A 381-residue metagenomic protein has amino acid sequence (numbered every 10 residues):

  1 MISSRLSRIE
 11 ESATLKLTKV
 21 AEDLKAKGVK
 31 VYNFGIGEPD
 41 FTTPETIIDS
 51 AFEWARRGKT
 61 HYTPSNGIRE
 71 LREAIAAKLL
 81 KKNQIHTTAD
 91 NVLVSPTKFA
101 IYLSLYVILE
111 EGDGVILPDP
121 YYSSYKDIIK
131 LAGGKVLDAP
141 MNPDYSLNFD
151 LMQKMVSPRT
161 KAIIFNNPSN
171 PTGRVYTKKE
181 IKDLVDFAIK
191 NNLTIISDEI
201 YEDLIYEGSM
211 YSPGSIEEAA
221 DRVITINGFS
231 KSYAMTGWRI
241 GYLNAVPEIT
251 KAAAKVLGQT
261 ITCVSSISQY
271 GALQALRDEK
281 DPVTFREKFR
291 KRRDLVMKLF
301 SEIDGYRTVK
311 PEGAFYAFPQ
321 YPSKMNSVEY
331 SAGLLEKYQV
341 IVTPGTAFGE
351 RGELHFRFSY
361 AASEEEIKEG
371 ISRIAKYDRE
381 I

Functional and structural regions predicted by a protein language model:
I2-P96, L103, A275-L276, E380-I381: N-terminal small-domain helix-loop-helix segment of the aminotransferase-like
L24-K27, A132, K190-N191, I303 (+2 more regions): Helix C-cap/helix->beta junction micro-motif
A89-D90, V94, Y106-F165, K178: PLP-dependent aminotransferase-like
P143-E207: Active-site phosphate-binding strand-loop segment of PLP-dependent enzymes
S209, I216-A252: Active-site PLP attachment segment
A253-T260, A275-M297: Structural signature of PLP-dependent enzymes
Q269, L273, F289-M297, T308-Q320 (+1 more regions): Conserved glycine-rich beta-strand-loop-beta hairpin in the small C-terminal domain of fold type I
K324, G333-V342, F348-I381: PLP-dependent enzyme catalytic core of the Aspartate aminotransferase-like
